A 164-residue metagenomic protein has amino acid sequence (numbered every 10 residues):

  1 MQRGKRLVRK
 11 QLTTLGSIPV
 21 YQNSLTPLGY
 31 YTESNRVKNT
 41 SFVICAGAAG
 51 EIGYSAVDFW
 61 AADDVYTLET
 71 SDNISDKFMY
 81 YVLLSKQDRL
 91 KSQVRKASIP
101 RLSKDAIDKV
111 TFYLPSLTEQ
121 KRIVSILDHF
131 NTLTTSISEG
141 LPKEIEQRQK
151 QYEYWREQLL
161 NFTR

Functional and structural regions predicted by a protein language model:
M1-R164: Charged, alpha-helix-forming regions
